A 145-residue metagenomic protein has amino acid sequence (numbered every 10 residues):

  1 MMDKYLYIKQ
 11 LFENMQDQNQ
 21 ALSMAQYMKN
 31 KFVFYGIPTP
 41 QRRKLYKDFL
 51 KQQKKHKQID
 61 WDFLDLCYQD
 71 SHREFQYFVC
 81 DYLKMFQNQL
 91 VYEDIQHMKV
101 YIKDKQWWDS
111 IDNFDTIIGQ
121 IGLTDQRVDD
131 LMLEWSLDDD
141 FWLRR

Functional and structural regions predicted by a protein language model:
M1-R145: Alpha-helical scaffold domains
